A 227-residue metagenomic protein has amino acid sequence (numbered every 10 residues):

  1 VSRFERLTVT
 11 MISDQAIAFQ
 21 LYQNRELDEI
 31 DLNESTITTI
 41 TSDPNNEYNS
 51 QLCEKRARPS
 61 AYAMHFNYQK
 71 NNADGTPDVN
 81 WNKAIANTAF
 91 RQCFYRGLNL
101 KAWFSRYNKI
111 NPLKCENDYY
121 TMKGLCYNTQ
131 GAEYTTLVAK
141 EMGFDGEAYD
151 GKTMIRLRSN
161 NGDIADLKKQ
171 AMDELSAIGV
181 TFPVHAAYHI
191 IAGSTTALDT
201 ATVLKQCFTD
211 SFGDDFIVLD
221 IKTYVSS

Functional and structural regions predicted by a protein language model:
V1-R3, K169-Q170: The feature preferentially marks the first beta-strand/turn patch immediately downstream of a bacterial lipoprotein
F4-R6, N24-L27, A61-A63, N87-R91 (+1 more regions): Extracellular structured ligand-interaction cores
F4-T10, F182-G193, V218-D220: Short, well-ordered beta-strand elements
T8-D74, K101, S105-Y107: Extracellular/periplasmic solute-recognition and catalytic clefts
Y22, L27, N46, D210-S227: Periplasmic binding protein-like
S42-N49, A73-N80, A171-G179, T209-D214: Alpha-helix termini
K70-F90: Short helix-loop capping/hinge motifs at secondary-structure junctions, enriched in acidic/polar residues
A84-F212: Append "and occasionally in soluble cytosolic enzymes with long acidic Gly/Pro-rich linkers
